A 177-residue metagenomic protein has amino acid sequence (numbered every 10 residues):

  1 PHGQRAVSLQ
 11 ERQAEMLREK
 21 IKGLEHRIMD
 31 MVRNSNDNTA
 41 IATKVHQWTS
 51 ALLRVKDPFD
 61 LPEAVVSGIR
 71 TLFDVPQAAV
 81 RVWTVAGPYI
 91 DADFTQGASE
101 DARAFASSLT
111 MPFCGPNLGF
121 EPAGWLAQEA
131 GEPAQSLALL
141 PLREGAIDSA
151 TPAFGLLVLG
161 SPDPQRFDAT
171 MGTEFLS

Functional and structural regions predicted by a protein language model:
R5-A51: Signal-transmission linkers at sensory-effector interfaces
V55-F94: Helix-loop-beta substructure at the N-terminus of cytosolic sensory domains that couple signal/ligand detection
V75, P133-A134, T170: A broad structural signal for short, well-ordered beta-strand segments within beta-sheet-rich domains
F94-A138: Regulatory sensory and allosteric helical modules in signal-transduction proteins and certain transcription factors
Q135-S149: A short, aliphatic-rich beta-strand micro-motif
I147-D148, P152, G160-S177: Regulatory loop-to-helix N-cap segments in sensory/regulatory domains that couple ligand/signal detection
